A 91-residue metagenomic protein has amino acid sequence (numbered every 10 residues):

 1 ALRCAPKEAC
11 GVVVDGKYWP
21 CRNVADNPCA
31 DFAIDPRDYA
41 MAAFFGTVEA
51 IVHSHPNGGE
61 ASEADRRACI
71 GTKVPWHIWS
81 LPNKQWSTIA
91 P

Functional and structural regions predicted by a protein language model:
A1-V48, P56-P91: Conserved beta-strand-loop surface patch within small alpha/beta domains used for substrate/adaptor or ligand engagement
